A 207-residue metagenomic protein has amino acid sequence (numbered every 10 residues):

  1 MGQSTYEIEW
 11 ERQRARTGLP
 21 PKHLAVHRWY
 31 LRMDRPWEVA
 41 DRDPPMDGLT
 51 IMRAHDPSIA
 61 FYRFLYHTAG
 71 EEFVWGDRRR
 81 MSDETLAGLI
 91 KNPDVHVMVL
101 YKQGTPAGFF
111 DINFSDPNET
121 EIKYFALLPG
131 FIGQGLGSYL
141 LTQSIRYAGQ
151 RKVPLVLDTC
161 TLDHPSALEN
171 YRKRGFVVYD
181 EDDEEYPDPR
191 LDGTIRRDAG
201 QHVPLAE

Functional and structural regions predicted by a protein language model:
M1-T50, H55: Acyl-donor-binding surface of acyltransferase catalytic domains
V26-L31, V177-G193: Conserved catalytic-core motifs of GNAT/GCN5-like acyltransferases
P45-D77, R197: Short amphipathic alpha-helix that is part of the acyltransferase structural core
D77-E84, I90-T120, Y124-P129: A conserved beta-strand-loop-helix scaffold within acyl/acetyltransferase catalytic domains
L127, G133-A148, L168-K173: Conserved acetyl-CoA-binding loop-helix of GNAT-fold acetyltransferases
I132, L157-A167, E184-R190: Conserved beta-strand-loop-alpha-helix junction that forms the acyl-donor binding cleft
A148-T159: Conserved GNAT acetyl-CoA-binding A-motif
Y171-K173, G193-R197: Short low-complexity, flexible loop/linker segments enriched in glycine and/or proline with clustered acidic
